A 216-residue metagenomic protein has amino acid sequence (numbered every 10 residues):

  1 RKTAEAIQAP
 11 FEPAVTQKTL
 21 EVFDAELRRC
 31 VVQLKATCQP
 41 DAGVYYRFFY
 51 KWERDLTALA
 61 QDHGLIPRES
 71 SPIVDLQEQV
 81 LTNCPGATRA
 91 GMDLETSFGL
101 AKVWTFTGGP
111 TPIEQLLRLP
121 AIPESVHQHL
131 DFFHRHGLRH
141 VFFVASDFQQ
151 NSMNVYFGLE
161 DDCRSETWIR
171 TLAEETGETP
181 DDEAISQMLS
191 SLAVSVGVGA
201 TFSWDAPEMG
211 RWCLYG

Functional and structural regions predicted by a protein language model:
R1-G216: Structured alpha/beta or helical-core interaction and ligand-binding surfaces enriched in interleaved
